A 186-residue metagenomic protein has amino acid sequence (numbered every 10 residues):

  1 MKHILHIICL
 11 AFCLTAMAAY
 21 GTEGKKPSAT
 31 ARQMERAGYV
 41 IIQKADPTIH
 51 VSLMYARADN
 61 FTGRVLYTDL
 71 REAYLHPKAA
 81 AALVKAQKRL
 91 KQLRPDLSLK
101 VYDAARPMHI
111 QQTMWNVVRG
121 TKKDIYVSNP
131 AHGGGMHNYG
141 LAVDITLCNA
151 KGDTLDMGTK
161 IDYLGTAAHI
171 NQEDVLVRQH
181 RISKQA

Functional and structural regions predicted by a protein language model:
M1-K25: Bacterial Sec-dependent N-terminal signal peptides
Y20-A104, M114-V117, T121-A186: Extracytoplasmic cell-surface/polysaccharide-interacting catalytic and binding patches
P107: Segments that shape or occlude catalytic/ligand-binding pockets
I110: Short, well-ordered surface patches within globular domains
